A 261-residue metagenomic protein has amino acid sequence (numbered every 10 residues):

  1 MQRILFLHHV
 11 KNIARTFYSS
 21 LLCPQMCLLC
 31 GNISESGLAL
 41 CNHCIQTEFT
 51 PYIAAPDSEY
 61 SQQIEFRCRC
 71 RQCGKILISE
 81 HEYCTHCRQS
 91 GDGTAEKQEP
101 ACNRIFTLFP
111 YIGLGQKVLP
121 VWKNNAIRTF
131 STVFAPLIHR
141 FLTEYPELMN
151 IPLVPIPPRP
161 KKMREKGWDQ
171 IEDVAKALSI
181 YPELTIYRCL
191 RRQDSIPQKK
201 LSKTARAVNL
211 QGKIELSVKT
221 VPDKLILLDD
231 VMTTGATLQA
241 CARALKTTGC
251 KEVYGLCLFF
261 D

Functional and structural regions predicted by a protein language model:
M1-D261: Glycine-rich phosphate/pyrophosphate-handling loop used in enzymes and phosphotransfer proteins
